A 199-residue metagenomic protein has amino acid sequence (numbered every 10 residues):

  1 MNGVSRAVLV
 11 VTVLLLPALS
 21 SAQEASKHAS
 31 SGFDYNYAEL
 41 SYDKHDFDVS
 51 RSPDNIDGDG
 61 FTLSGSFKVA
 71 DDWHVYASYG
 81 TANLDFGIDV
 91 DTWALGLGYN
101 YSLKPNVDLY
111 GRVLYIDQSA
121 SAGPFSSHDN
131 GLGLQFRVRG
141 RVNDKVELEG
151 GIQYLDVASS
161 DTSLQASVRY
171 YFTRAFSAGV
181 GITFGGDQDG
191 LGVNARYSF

Functional and structural regions predicted by a protein language model:
M1-D34: Cleavable N-terminal export/targeting peptides
A22-N83: Short glycine/proline- and aromatic-enriched beta-strand/turn motifs that initiate or cap beta-hairpins
D34-N36, D57-F61, D89-W93, D117 (+3 more regions): Residues that define the transmembrane beta-barrel architecture of outer-membrane proteins
A38-L40, G65, V75-A77, L97 (+5 more regions): Membrane-embedded beta-strand positions of outer-membrane beta-barrel proteins
Y42-D48, V69-D71, Y79-D85, Y101 (+4 more regions): Transmembrane beta-strands of outer-membrane beta-barrel pores
D71-A77, K104-L109, G140-G150, Y170-V180: Repeated loop/turn-to-beta-strand initiation elements of outer-membrane beta-barrel proteins
T92-A94, G98, K104-Y154: Detector for outer-membrane/organellar transmembrane beta-barrel domains, recognizing the amphipathic beta-strand
L164-A175, Q188-F199: Outer-membrane beta-barrel "beta-signal"
